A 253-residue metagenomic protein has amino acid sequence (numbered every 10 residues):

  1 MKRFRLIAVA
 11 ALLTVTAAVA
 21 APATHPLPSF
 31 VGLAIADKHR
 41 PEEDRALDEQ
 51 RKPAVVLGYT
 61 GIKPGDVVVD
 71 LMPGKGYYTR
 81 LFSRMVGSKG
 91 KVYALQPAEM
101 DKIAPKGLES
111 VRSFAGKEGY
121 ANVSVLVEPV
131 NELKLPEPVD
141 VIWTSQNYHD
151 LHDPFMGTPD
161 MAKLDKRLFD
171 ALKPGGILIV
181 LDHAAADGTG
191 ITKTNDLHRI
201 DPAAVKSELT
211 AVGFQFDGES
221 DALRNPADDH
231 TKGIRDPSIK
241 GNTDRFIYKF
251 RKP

Functional and structural regions predicted by a protein language model:
V31-Y59, K63: Class I SAM-dependent methyltransferase Rossmann-like catalytic core, especially the SAM/SAH-binding loop
G65-G74: Conserved class I S-adenosyl-L-methionine
G76-R80: Glycine-rich SAM-binding Motif I of class I
S83-R84, T158-P174: A short glycine-rich, Lys/Arg-flanked "PGG" loop and its adjoining helix->strand segment in the class I
A104-L133: S-adenosyl-L-methionine
A115, G190-D217: Conserved Class I S-adenosyl-L-methionine
L133-Q146: A short acidic, Gly/Pro-enriched loop at the edge of an enzyme's catalytic core that lines a small-molecule cofactor
A227-P253: Core SAM-dependent methyltransferase catalytic element
